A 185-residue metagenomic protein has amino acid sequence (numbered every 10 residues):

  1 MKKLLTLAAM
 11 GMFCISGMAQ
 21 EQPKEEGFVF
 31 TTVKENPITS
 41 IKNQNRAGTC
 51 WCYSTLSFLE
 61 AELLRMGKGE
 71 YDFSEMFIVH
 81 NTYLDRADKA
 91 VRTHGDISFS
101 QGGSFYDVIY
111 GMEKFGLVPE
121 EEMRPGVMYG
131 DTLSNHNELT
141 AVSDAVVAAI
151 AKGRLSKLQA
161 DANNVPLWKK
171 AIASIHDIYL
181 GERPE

Functional and structural regions predicted by a protein language model:
M1-Q22: Bacterial Sec-dependent N-terminal signal peptides
E21-E185: Catalytic-core signature of thiol
